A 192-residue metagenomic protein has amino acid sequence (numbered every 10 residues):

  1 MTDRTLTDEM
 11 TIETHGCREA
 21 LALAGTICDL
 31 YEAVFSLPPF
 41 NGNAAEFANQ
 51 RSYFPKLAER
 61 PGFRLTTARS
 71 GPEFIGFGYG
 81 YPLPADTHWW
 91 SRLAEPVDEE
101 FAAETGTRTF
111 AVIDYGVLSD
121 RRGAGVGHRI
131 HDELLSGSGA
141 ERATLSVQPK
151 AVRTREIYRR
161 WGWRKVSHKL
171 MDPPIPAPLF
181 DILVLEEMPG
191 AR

Functional and structural regions predicted by a protein language model:
M1-G25, D29, A33: Conserved N-terminal entry element of GNAT/NAT acetyltransferase domains
C28-A44: Helix-loop element at the rim of GNAT/NAT acetyltransferase active sites that forms part of the acceptor-substrate
N41-L65, R69-G71, I75, Y79-P82: Active-site rim helix/loop that mediates acceptor-substrate recognition in acyltransferases
Y79-G116, P173-P176: Conserved acyl-donor/pantetheine-binding loop and adjacent beta-alpha core of acyl/acetyltransferases and related
D114-S119, G123-S136, E156-R160: Conserved acetyl-CoA-binding loop-helix of GNAT-fold acetyltransferases
G127, H131, K150-T154, L170-A177: Short glycine/proline-centered loop/turn elements that form peptide/ligand docking sites
S136-K150: Conserved GNAT acetyl-CoA-binding A-motif
T144-S146, R164-L179: Conserved catalytic-core motifs of GNAT/GCN5-like acyltransferases
